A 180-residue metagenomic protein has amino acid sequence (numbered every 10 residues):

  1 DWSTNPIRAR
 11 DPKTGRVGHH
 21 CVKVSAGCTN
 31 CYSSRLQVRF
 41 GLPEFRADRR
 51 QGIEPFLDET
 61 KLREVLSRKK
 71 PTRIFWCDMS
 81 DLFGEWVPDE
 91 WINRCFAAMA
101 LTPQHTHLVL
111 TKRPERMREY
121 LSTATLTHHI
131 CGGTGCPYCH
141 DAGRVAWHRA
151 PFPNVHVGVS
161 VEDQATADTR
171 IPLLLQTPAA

Functional and structural regions predicted by a protein language model:
D1-V155, Q164-A167: Conserved Radical SAM active-site core
G158: Glycine/small-residue-rich phosphate/adenosyl-binding loop
T177-A180: Short, intrinsically disordered, charge-balanced linker/junction segments flanking boundaries in proteins
